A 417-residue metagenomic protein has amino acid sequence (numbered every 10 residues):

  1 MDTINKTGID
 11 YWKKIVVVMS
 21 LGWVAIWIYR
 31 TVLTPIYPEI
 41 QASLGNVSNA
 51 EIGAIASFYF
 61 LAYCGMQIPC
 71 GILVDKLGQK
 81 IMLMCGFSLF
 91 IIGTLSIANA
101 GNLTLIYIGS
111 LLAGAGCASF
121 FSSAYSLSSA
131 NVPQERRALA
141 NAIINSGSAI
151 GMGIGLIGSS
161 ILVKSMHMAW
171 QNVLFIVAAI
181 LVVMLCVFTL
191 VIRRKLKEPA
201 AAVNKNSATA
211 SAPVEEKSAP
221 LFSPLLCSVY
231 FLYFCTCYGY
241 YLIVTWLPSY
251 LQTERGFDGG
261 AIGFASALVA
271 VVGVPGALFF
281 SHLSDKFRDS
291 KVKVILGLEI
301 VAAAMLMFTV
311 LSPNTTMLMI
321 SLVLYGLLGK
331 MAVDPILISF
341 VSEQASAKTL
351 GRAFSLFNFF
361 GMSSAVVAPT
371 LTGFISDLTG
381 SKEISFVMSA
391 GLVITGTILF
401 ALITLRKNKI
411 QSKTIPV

Functional and structural regions predicted by a protein language model:
L33-T34, P224-A277, I338: Extracytoplasmic gate region of multi-pass secondary transporters
G65-L103: Conserved MFS/SLC helix-loop-helix module at the cytosolic interface between two early adjacent transmembrane helices
M66-G78, A277-D289, S376-D377: Helix-to-loop junctions at the C-terminal end of transmembrane segments in multipass secondary transporters
K76-G86, D285-E299: Cytoplasmic membrane-interface "Motif A"-like loop-to-helix N-cap segments of 12-TM Major Facilitator Superfamily
G109-I150: Cytoplasmic helix-loop-helix junction between adjacent transmembrane helices in 12-TM secondary transporters
I144-L196: Helix-loop-helix hairpin linking two adjacent transmembrane segments in secondary transporters
S290-L337: C-terminal transmembrane helical hairpin of 12-TM major facilitator-type secondary transporters
S342-S381: A late C-terminal transmembrane helix in Major Facilitator Superfamily
